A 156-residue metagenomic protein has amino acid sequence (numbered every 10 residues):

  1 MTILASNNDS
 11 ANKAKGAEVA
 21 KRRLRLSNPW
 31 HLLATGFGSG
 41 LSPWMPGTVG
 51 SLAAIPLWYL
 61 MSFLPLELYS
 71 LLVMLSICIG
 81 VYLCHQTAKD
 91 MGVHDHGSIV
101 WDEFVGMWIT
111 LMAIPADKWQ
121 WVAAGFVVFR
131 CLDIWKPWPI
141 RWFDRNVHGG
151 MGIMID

Functional and structural regions predicted by a protein language model:
T2-L52, Y82-I109, C131-I155: Interhelical loop and helix-boundary elements at the membrane-water interface of polytopic inner-membrane proteins
L33, T48-A53, E67-M74, V100 (+1 more regions): Hydrophobic alpha-helical transmembrane segments
S39, W58, S62-L66, G80 (+1 more regions): Short helix-loop boundary/capping segments at the starts of domains
W58, V73-Y82, G106, L111-M112 (+1 more regions): Alpha-helical transmembrane segments of multi-pass membrane proteins
W58-L71, T110-V122: Helix-coil boundary and interhelical linker segments in multi-pass alpha-helical membrane proteins
S70-I77, V81-D90, A116-K118, G125 (+1 more regions): Hydrophobic, well-ordered secondary-structure segments that either form specific early membrane-associated helices used
